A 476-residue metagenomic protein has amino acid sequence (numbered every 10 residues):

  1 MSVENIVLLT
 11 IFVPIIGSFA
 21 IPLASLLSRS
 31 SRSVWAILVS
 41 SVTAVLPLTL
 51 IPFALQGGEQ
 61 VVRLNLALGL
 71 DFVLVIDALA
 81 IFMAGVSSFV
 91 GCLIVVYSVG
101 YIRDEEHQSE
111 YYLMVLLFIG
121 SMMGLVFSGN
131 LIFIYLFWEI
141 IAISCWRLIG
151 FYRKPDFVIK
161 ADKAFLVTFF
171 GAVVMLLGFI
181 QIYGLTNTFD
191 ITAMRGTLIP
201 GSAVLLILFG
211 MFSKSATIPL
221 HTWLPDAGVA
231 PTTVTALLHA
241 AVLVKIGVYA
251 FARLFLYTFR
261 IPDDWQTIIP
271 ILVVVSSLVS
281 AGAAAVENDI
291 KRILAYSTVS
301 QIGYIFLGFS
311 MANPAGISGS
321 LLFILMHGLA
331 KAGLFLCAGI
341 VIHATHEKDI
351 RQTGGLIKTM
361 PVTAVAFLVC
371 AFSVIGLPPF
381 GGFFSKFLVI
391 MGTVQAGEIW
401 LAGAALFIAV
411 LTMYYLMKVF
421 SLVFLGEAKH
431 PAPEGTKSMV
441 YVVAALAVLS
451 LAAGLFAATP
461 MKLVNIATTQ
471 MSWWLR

Functional and structural regions predicted by a protein language model:
M1-L9, I16-L113, N187-A193, N465-W474: Transmembrane helix-loop-helix hairpins at membrane boundaries of multipass inner-membrane proteins
T10-I11, S18-F19, S215, G454: Hydrophobic alpha-helical transmembrane segments of integral membrane proteins, especially lipid-exposed positions
R29-S40, I159-F169, M360-A364, T436-A445: Alpha-helical transmembrane segments and their helix-start/interface "positive-inside/aromatic belt" motifs in integral
S30-A36, I132-L136, Q266-T267, K462-L463: Short, aromatic-rich membrane-interface segments at the entry and exit of alpha-helical transmembrane domains
L38-I51, G171-M175, C370, A445-T459: Hydrophobic alpha-helical membrane-insertion segments
L93-S109, I119-I134, I143-V423, E427: Hydrophobic transmembrane alpha-helices and their helix-loop junctions in integral membrane proteins
E139: Short phosphate-coordinating micro-motif centered on Lys-Gly-acidic
M360-T363, M413-R476: Cytoplasmic/organellar membrane-interface segments at the starts of transmembrane helices in multi-pass inner-membrane
